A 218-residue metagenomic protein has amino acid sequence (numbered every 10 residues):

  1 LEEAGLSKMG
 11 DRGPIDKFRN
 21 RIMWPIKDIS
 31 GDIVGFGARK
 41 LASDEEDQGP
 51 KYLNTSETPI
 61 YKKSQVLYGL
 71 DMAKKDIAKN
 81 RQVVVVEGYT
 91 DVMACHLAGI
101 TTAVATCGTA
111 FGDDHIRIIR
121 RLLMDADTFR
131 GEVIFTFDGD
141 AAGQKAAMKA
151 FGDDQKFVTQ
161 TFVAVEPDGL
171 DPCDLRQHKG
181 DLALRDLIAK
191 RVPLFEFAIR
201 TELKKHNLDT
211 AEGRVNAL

Functional and structural regions predicted by a protein language model:
L1-F129, A147: Phosphate-handling DNA/RNA-contact segment within nucleic-acid enzymes
I77-N80, A126, G139, K179 (+1 more regions): Short coil/turn helix-boundary motifs
V83-V85, A126-A142, A164-V165: Acidic beta-strand-to-loop metal/phosphate-binding motif
T90, G108-F111, F137-A147, V165-L170: Acidic, metal-coordinating catalytic cores used for nucleic-acid/nucleotide bond scission and strand-transfer chemistry
G99-A103, K149-D153, H178-D181: Short secondary-structure boundary/capping segments
I116-M124, G152-D154, L170, A189-L194: Flexible glycine/proline-rich, aromatic-decorated loop/lid segments
V133-I134, D138-T161: Phosphate/diphosphate-binding loops
T159-L218: C-terminal or mid-to-C-terminal helical accessory/interaction module adjacent to the motor/catalytic core
